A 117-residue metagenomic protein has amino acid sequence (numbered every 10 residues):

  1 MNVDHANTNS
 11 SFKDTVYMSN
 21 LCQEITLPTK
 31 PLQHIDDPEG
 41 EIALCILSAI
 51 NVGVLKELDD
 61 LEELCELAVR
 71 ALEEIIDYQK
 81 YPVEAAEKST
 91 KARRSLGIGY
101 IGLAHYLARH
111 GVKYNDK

Functional and structural regions predicted by a protein language model:
M1-T90, S95, Y100-H110: Function-dense linear segments that define catalytic or interfacial modules in macromolecule-processing proteins
